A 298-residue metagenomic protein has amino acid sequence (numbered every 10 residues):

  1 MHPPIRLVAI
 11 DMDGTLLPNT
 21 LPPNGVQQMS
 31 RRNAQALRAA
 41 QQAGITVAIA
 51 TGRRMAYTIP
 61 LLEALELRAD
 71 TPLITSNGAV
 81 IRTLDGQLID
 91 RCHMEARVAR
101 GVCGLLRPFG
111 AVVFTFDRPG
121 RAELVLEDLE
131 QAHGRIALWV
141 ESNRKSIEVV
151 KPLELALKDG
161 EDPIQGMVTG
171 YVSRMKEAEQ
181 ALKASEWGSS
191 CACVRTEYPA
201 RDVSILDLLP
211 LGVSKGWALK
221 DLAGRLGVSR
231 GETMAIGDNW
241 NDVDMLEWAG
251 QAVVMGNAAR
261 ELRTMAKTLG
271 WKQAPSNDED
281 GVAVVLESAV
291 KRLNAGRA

Functional and structural regions predicted by a protein language model:
H2-V8, R32-I45, S185-G188: A short, Lys/Arg-enriched amphipathic alpha-helix followed by its capping loop at the start of a domain
P3-L7, S30, I205-A298: Mg2+-dependent phosphoryl-transfer enzymes with acidic/Ser/Thr/Gly-rich catalytic loops
P4-P23, V102, L246: Asp-based phosphoryl-transfer active-site loop
N19-T20, Q28-A137, N257: Active-site phosphate-binding/coordination module
A40, N77, G166, L246 (+1 more regions): Residue-level signal for inorganic ion chemistry
Q42-A48, A69-T71, I164-Q165, G231-E232 (+2 more regions): Short active-site oxyanion
L67-A69, N77, S189, W248-A249 (+1 more regions): Short, structured coil segments at secondary-structure junctions
F116-M234, W240-D242: Conserved acidic, metal-coordinating active-site core of Asp-based, Mg2+-dependent phosphoryl-transfer enzymes
